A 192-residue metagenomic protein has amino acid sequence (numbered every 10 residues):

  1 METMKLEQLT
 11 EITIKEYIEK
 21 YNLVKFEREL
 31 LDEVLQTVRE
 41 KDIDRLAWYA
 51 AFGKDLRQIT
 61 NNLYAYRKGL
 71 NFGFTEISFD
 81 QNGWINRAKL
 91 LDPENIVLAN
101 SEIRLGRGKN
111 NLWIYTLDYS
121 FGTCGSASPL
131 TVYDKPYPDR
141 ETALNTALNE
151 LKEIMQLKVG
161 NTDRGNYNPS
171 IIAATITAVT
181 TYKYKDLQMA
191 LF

Functional and structural regions predicted by a protein language model:
E2-A99, A178-F192: Negatively charged, low-complexity tracts enriched in Asp/Glu with abundant Ser/Thr
N22, F52-G53, L151, Q156 (+1 more regions): Short, flexible coil/linker elements and helix-boundary hinge sites characteristic of intrinsically disordered
L63, A147-K158, V179: Hydrophobic, Leu/Ile/Phe/Ala-enriched alpha-helical segments that form helix-helix packing faces
N100-R107: Short amphipathic beta-strand and strand-loop transition segments with alternating hydrophobic
G108-W113: Short, flexible loop/turn motifs enriched in small residues
Y115-L117: Short beta-strand motif preference
Y119-E153: A short, exposed loop/beta-hairpin motif centered on an aromatic-Gly-Thr core
L157-F192: Short, mixed-charge low-complexity intrinsically disordered segments
